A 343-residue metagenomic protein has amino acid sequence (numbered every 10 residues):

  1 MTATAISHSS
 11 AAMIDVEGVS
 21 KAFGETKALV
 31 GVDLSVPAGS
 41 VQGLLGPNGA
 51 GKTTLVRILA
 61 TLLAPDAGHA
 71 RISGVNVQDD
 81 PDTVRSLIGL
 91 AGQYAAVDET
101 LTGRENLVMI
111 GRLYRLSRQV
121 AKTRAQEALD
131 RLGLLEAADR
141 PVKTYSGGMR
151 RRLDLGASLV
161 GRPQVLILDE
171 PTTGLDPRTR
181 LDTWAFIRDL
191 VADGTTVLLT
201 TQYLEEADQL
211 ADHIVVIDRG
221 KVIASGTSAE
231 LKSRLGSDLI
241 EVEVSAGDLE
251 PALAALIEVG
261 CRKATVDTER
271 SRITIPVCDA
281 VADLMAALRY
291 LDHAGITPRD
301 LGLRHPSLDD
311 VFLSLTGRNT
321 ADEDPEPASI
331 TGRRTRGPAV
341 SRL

Functional and structural regions predicted by a protein language model:
M1-S20, R318-L343: ABC-family P-loop ATPase nucleotide-binding domain
A11-V16, K21-D218, I223-A224: ABC transporter nucleotide-binding domains
W184-C278: ABC transporter nucleotide-binding domain
P251-V259, A286-I296: Generic non-transmembrane alpha-helical segments
A264-D267, I296-R304: Conserved short beta-strand edge segments in small beta-sheet-based binding/regulatory domains
A280-M285, T320-D322: Short, charged/polar, Gly/Pro-enriched secondary-structure boundary elements
F312: Residue-level signature of catalytic and energy-coupling elements of molecular machines, predominantly ATP/GTP-dependent
